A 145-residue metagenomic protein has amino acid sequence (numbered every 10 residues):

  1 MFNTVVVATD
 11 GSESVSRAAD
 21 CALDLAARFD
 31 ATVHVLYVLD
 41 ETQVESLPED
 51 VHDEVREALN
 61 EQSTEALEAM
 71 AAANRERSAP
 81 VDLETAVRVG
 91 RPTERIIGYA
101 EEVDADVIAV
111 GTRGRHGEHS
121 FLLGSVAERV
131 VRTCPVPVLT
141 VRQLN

Functional and structural regions predicted by a protein language model:
N3-P48: Small/aliphatic-rich secondary-structure junction motif
L36, E84-R88, L139: General small-molecule cofactor/ligand-binding pocket signal
Y37, G111-R113, R142-Q143: Short secondary-structure boundary segments
V38-E65: Acidic, proline/glycine-rich short linear motifs
V51-E54, E102-V103, V126-E128: Short, hinge-like loop/turn segments at secondary-structure boundaries
A72-I108, N145: Structural beta-alpha unit
V110-R129: Glycine-rich, Arg-bearing micro-motifs that act as flexible, cationic patches
